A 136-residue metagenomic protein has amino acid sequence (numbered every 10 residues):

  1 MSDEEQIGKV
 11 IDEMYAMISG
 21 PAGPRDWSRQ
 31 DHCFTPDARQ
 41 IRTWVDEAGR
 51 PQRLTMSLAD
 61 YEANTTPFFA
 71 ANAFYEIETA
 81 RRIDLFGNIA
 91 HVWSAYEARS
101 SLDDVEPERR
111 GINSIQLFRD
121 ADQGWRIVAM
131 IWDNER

Functional and structural regions predicted by a protein language model:
M1-P36: Short, low-complexity N-terminal intrinsically disordered segments enriched in polar/charged residues
G8, D12, A59-E62, W93: Generic alpha-helical structural signal
I18, F34, Y96-A98, I131-N134: Short beta-strand segments enriched in hydrophobic/aromatic residues within well-folded beta-rich domains
W27, D31-F86: A solvent-exposed, acidic/Ser-Thr-rich amphipathic alpha-helical stretch
Q40, H91-A98: Short, well-ordered beta-strand segments in beta-rich or mixed alpha/beta enzyme and ligand-binding folds
I41-V45, R99-S101, F118-R119: A generic structural motif
E78-I83, E97-A98, I112-R119: Hydrophobic/aromatic beta-strand elements that line small-molecule binding cavities or substrate pockets in beta-rich
H91, D103, E108-R136: Short beta-strand edge/turn micro-motifs at domain boundaries
